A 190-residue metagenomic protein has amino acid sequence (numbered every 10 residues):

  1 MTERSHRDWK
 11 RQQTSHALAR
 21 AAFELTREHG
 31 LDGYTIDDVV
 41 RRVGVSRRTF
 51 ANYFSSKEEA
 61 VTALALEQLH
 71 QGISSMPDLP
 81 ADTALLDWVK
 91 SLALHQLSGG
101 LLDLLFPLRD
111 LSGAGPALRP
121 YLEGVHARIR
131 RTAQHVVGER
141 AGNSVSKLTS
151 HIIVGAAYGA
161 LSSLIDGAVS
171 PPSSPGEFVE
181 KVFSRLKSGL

Functional and structural regions predicted by a protein language model:
M1-R42: Basic, helix-initiating cap at the start of DNA-binding domains
S5, K10, H29-L31, G44-V45 (+1 more regions): HTH DNA-binding helix-turn interface
Q13, A17, T26, F54 (+3 more regions): Alpha-helical DNA-contacting segments of helix-turn-helix folds
R20, S91, H95, G124 (+3 more regions): Short, residue-level hotspots on alpha-helical faces of the histone-fold and other alpha-helical interaction modules
A65-Q68, G72, A133, V137 (+1 more regions): Hydrophobic recognition helices of helix-based DNA-binding modules
H70-D110: Hydrophobic alpha-helical connector segments
P116-A141, K147-I152, S163: Amphipathic alpha-helical packing segments from all-alpha helical-bundle domains
E139-R185: Hydrophobic/aromatic-rich alpha-helical bundle segments in the mid-to-C-terminal region
